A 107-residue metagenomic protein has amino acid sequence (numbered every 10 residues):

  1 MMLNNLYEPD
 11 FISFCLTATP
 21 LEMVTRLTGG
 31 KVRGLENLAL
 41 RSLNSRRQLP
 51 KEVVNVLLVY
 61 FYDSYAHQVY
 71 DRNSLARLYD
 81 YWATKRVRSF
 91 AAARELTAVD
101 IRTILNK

Functional and structural regions predicted by a protein language model:
M1-L49, R102-K107: Long, charged low-complexity interaction segments
R47, K51, V56-K107: Short, cationic/aromatic linear interface patches that serve as DNA/RNA-contacting surfaces or protein-partner docking
